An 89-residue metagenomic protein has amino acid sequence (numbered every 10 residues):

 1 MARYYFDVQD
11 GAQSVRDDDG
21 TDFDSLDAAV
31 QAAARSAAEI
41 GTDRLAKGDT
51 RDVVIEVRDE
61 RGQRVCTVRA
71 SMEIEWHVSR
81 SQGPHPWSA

Functional and structural regions predicted by a protein language model:
M1-D17: Short aromatic-glycine-(Arg/Gly/Cys) micro-motifs in beta-strand/loop hairpins
S14, A46-D49: Short loop/turn motifs at secondary-structure junctions and domain boundaries
V15-L26: A short, exposed loop/beta-hairpin motif centered on an aromatic-Gly-Thr core
D22-D24, T42, H85-A89: Long, contiguous binding/interaction regions
S36-A46: Short arginine-rich
R51-H85: C-terminal structural segments of small proteins and small subunits
